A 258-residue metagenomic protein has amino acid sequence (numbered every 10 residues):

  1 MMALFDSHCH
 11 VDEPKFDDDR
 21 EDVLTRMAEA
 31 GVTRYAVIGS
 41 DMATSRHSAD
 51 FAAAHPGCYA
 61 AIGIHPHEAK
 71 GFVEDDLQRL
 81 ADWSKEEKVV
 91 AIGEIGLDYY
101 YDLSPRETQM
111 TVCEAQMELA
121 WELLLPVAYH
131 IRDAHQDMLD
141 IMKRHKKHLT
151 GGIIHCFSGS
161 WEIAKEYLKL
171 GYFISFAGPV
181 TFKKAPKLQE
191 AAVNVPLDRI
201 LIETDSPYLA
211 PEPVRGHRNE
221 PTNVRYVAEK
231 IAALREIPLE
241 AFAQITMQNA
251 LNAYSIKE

Functional and structural regions predicted by a protein language model:
M1-E258: Mid-domain alpha/beta scaffold segments of enzyme catalytic cores
